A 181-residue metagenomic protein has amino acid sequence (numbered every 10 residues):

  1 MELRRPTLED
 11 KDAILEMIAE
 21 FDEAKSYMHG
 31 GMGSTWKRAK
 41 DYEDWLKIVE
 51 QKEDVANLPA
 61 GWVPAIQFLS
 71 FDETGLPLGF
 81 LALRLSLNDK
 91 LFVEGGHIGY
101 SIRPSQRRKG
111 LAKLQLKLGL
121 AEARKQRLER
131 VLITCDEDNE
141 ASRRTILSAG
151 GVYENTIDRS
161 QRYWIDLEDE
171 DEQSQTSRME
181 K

Functional and structural regions predicted by a protein language model:
M1-H97, E122, D158-K181: GNAT-family acyltransferases
E2, G99, L132-T134: Short aromatic/hydrophobic contact patches that present stacked aromatics for nucleic-acid/ligand binding
G99-I102, R108-A121, K125, R143-S148: Conserved acetyl-CoA-binding loop-helix of GNAT-fold acetyltransferases
A123-T134: Conserved GNAT acetyl-CoA-binding A-motif
I133-A141: Conserved beta-strand-loop-alpha-helix junction that forms the acyl-donor binding cleft
T134, L147-I165: Conserved catalytic-core motifs of GNAT/GCN5-like acyltransferases
